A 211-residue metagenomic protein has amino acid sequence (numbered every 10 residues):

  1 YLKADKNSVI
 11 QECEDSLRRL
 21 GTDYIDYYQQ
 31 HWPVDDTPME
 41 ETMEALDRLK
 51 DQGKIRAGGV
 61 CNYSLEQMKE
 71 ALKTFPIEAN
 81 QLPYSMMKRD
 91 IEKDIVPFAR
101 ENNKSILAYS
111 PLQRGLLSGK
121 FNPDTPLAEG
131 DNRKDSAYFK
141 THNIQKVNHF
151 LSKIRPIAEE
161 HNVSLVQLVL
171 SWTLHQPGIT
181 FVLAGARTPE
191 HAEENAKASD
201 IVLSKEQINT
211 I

Functional and structural regions predicted by a protein language model:
Y1, Y27, D135-F139: Short amphipathic alpha-helical segments at helix-loop
Y1-K6, H31: Structural motif corresponding to the early beta-alpha repeats
D5-L20, S64-E70: Short, acidic/polar
N7, E14, Y28-Q29, Q52: Intrinsically disordered low-complexity regions specifically enriched for long asparagine
D15, L20, L49-K50, I211: Intrinsic structural disorder
L17-D36: Active-site groove signature of glycoside hydrolases
P33-T210: Beta/alpha (TIM)-barrel catalytic core signal, keyed to glycine-rich beta->alpha loops juxtaposed to Asp/Glu that bind
